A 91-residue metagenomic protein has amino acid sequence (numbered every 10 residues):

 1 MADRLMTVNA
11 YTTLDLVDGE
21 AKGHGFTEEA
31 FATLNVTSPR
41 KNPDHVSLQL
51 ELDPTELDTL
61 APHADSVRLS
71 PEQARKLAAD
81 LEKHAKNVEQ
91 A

Functional and structural regions predicted by a protein language model:
M1-A91: Positively charged, low-complexity terminal tracts and the immediately adjacent first secondary-structure elements
